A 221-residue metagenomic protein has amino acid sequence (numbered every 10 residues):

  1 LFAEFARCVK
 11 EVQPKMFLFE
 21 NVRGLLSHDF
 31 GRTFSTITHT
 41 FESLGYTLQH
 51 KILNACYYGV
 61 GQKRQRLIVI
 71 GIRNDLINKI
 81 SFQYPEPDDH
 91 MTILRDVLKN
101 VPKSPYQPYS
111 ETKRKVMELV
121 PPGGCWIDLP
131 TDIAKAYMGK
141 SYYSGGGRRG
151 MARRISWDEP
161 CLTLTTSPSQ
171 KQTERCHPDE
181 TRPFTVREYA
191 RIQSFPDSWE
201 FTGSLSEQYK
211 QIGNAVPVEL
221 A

Functional and structural regions predicted by a protein language model:
L1-R64, I68-I72: Conserved Class I SAM-dependent methyltransferase catalytic core
F5, L220-A221: Buried hydrophobic packing segments
T40, R66-L220: S-adenosyl-L-methionine-dependent DNA methyltransferase catalytic core
